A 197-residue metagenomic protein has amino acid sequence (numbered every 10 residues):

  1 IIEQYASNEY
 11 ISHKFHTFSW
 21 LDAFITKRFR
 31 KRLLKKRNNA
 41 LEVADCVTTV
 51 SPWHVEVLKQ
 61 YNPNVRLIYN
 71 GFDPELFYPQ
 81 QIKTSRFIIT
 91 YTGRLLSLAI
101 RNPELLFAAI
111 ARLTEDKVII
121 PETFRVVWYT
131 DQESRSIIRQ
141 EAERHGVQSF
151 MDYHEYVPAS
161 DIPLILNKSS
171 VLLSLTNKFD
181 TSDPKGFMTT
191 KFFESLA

Functional and structural regions predicted by a protein language model:
I1-K35: Acceptor-binding helix/loop patch of EC 2.4 sugar-transfer enzymes, predominantly nucleotide-sugar-dependent
L34-V65, P74: A short, active-site helix/loop in glycosyltransferases that binds the activated sugar's phosphate group
N39-E42, Q140, P158-S169, A197: Short acidic alpha-helix that forms the nucleotide-activated donor recognition element in Leloir-type transferases
D45, L166-K185: Acidic donor-binding loop of glycosyltransferase active sites
W53, G71, K83: Carbohydrate-associated surface elements
Y69-Y78: Short beta-strand->alpha-helix junction loop in the catalytic core of nucleotide-activated group-transfer enzymes
Q81-P103, F107-I110: Conserved donor-binding/catalytic core segment of Leloir-type glycosyltransferases
T123-T130, R135-P163: Nucleotide-activated donor-binding/catalytic signature segment of Leloir-type glycosyltransferases, i.e., the conserved
